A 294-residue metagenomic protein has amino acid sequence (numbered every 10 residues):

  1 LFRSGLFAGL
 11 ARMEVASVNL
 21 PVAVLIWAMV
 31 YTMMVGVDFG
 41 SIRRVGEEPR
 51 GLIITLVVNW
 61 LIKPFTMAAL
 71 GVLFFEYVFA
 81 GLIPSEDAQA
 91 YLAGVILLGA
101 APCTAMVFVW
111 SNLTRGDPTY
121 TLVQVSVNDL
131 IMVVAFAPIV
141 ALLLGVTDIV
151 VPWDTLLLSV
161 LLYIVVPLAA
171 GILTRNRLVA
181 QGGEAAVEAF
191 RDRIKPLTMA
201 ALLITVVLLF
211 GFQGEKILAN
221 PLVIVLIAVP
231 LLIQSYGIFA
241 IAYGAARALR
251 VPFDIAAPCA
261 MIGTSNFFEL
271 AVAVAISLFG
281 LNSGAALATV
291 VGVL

Functional and structural regions predicted by a protein language model:
F2-T264, F268-L294: Alpha-helical transmembrane segments of multi-pass small-molecule/ion transporters
